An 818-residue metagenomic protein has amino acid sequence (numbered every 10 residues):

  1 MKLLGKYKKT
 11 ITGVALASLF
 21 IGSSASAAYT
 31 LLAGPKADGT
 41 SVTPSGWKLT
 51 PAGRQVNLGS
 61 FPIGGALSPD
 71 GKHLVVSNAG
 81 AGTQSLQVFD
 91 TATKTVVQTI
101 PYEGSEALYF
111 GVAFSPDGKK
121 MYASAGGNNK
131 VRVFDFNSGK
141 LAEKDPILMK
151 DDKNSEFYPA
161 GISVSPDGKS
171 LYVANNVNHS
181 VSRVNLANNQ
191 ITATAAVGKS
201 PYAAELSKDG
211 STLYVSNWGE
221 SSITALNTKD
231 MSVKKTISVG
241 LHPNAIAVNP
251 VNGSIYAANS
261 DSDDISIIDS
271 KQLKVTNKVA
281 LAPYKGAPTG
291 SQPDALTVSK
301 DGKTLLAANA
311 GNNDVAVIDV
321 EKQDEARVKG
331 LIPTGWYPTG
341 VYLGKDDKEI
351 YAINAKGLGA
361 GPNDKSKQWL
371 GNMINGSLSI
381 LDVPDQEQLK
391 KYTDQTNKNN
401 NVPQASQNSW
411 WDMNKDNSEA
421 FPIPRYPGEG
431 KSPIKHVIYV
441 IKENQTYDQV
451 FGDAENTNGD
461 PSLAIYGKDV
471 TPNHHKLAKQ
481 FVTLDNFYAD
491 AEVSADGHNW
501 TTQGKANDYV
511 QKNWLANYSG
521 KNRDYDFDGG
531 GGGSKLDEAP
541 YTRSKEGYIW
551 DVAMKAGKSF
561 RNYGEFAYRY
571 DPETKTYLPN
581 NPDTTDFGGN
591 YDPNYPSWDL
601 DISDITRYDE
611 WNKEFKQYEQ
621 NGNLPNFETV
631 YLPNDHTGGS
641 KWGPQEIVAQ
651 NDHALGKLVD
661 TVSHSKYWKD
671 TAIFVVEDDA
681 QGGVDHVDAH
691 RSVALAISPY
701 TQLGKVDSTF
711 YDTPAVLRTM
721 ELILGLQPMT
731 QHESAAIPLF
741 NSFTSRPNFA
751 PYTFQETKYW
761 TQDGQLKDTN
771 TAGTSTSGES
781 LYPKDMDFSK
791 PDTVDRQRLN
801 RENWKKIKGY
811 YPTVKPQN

Functional and structural regions predicted by a protein language model:
M1-S26: Gram-negative bacterial Sec-dependent N-terminal signal peptides
L3, L58-P69, A310-A316, A495-Q503 (+2 more regions): Extended hydrophobic/aromatic-rich secondary-structure runs
K8, G198, E492: Polar, low-complexity loop segments and adjacent catalytic/binding residues used for recognizing and processing sugar
G13, A28-T30, L578-N580: Short acidic/polar alpha-helix capping motifs at helix-coil junctions
F20-I21, I191, V233, E455 (+2 more regions): Hydrophobic alpha-helical membrane context
S23-P422: Predominantly soluble domains enriched in secretory-pathway, periplasmic, or organellar proteins
K391-N818: N-terminal pro-sequences and low-complexity stem/linker regions of secreted or lumenal proteins
